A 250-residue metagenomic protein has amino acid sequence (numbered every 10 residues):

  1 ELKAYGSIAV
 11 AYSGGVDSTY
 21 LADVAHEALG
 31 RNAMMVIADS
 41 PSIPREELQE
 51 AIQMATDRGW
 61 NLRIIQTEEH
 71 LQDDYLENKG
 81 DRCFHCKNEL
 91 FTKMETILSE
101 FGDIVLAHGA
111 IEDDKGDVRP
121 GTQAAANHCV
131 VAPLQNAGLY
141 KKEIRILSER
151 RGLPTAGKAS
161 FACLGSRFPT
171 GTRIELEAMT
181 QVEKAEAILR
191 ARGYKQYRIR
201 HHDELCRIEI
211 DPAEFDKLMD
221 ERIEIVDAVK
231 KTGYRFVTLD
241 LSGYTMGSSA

Functional and structural regions predicted by a protein language model:
E1-R150, A191, C206, E224-Y234 (+1 more regions): ATP-dependent adenylation/nucleotidyltransferase module used to activate substrates
R82, I174-E177, D216-D220: Alpha-helix N-cap and loop-to-helix initiation/capping positions
I111, H202, S242-Y244: Short loop/turn motifs enriched for small/polar and acidic residues
Q135-K141, R145-L189, Q196-Y197: Mid-to-C-terminal catalytic subdomains of enzymes that bind/position adenosyl phosphate moieties or nucleic-acid
T180-V182, D220-I223: Charged helix-capping and loop-helix junction motifs
G193-H202, D240: C-terminal boundary motif of the adenylate-forming
H201-D203, R207-M219: A short interface-forming secondary-structure element
G247-A250: Short, low-order "capping/linker" segments at domain edges
